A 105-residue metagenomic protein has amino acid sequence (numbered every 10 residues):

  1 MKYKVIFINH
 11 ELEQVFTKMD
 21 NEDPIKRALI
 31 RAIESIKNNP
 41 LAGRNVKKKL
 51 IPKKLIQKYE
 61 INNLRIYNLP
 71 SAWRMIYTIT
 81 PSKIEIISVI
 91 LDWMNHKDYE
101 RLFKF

Functional and structural regions predicted by a protein language model:
M1-S35: Arg/Lys-rich, positively charged N-terminal/basic patches that mediate binding to nucleic acids
K2-Y3, T17-K18, I61-F105: Enriched for short, Lys/Arg-rich terminal
V5-I6, K47-L50, I84: Generic preference for hydrophobic/aromatic residues in regular secondary structure cores
E22, L50-I56, T78-T80: Intrinsically disordered, low-complexity boundary segments flanking structured domains
K26-R27, R31, R44-K47, I51 (+2 more regions): Residue-level detector of alpha-helical recognition elements and their boundaries
I33, K37-P40, S71: Generic secondary-structure microfeatures
N38-Y67: A short, surface-exposed loop/turn module that caps and links secondary-structure elements
